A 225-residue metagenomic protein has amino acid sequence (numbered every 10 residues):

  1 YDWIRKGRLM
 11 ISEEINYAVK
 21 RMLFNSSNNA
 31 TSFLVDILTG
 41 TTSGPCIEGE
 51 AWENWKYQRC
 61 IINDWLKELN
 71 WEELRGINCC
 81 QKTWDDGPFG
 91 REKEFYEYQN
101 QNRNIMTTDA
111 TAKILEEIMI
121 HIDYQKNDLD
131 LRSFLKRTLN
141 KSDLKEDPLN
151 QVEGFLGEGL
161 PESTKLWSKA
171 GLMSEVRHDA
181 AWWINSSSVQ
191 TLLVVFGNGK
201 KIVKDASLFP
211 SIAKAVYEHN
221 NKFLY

Functional and structural regions predicted by a protein language model:
Y1-L9, M22, L193: Active-site SXXK
D2-W3, N25, I37, W65 (+5 more regions): Generic structural signal for bulky hydrophobic/aromatic residues embedded in well-ordered secondary structure
R8-I11, A206: Bimodal feature
M10-E14, N127: Short, surface-exposed helix-loop/turn micro-motifs enriched in polar/charged residues
E13-Y98, N104-D109, E117: Active-site-adjacent helix/loop patches that line small-molecule binding or acyl-intermediate pockets
R103-T108, A112-Y225: Structured C-terminal helix/loop/strand segments within mature extracytoplasmic catalytic/sensor domains
